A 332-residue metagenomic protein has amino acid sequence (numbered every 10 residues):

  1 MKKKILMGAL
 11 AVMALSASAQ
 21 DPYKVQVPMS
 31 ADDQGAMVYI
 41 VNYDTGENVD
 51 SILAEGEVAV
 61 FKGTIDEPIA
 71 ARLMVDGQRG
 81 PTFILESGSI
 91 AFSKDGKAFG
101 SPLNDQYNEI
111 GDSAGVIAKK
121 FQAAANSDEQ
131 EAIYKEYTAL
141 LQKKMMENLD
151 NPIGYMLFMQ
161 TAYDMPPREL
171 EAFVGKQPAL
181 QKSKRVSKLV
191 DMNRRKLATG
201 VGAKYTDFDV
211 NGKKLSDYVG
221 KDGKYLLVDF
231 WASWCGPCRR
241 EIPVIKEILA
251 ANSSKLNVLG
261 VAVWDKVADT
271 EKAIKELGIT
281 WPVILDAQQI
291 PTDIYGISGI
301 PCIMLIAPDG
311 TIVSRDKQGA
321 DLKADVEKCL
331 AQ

Functional and structural regions predicted by a protein language model:
M1-K24: Bacterial Sec-dependent N-terminal signal peptides
A19-K143: A non-transmembrane, solvent-exposed segment enriched in polar/low-complexity residues
Y137, E169-P178, K204-D207: Alpha-helical repeat scaffolds
S187-G220, A331: N-terminal "domain-start" segment that seeds a small globular fold
Y225-L226, P301: Alpha/beta-hydrolase fold active-site loops
F230-E247: Conserved redox-active cysteine motifs that mediate thiol-disulfide chemistry, especially di-cysteine Cys-X(1-2)-Cys
K255-D269, I279-Q289: Thiol-based oxidoreductase modules, predominantly thioredoxin-like and allied folds used for disulfide exchange
A273-I279, D286-L330: Thiol/disulfide oxidoreductase modules built on the thioredoxin-like
